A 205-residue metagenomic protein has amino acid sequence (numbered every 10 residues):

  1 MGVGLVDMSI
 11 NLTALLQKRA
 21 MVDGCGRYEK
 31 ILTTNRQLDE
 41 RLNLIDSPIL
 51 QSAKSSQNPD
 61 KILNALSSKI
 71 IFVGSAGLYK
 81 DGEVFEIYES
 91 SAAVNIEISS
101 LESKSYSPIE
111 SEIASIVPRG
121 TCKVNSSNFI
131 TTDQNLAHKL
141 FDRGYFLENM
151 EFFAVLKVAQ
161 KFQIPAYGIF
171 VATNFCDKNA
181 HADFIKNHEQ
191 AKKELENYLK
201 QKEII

Functional and structural regions predicted by a protein language model:
M1-G24, I31, N35, L44-I205: Glycine-rich phosphate- or other oxyanion-binding loops that anchor nucleotides, phosphorylated ligands
